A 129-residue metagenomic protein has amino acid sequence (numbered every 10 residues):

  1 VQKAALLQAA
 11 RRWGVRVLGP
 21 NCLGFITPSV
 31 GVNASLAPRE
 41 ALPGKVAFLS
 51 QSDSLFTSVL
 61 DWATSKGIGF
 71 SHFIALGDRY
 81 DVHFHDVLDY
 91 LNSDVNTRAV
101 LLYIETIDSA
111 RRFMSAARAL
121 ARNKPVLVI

Functional and structural regions predicted by a protein language model:
V1-I129: Catalytic-core regions of core metabolic enzymes, especially those transforming organic acids/acyl-group intermediates
